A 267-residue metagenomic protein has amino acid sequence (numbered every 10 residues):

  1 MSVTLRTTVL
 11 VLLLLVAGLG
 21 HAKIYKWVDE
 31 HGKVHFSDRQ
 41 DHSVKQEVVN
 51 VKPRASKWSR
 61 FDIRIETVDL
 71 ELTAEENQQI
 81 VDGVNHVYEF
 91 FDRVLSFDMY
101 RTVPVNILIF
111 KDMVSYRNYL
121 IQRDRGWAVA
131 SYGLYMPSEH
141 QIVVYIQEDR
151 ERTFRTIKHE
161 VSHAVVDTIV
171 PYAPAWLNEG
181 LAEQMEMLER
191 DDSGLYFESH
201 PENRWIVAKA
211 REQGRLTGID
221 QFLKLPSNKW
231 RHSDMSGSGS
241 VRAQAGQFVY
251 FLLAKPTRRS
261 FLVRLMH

Functional and structural regions predicted by a protein language model:
M1-V9: Bacterial N-terminal signal peptides that target proteins for export
T8-A17: Bacterial N-terminal signal peptides
L19-H86: Short, cationic interaction patches enriched in Lys/Arg with P/S/T/G and frequent prolines that mark the mature domain
I24, N106, L181: Conserved beta-strand and immediately adjacent loop positions that scaffold enzyme active sites
D38, N118-I121, G194-Y196, R264: Short, solvent-exposed loop/turn and secondary-structure capping segments
S59-P174: Juxtacatalytic substrate-recognition/specificity segment
V129-E139, Y172-H267: Acidic/His/Gly-enriched intrinsically disordered linker/tail segments that often contain short helix/coil "MoRF-like"
